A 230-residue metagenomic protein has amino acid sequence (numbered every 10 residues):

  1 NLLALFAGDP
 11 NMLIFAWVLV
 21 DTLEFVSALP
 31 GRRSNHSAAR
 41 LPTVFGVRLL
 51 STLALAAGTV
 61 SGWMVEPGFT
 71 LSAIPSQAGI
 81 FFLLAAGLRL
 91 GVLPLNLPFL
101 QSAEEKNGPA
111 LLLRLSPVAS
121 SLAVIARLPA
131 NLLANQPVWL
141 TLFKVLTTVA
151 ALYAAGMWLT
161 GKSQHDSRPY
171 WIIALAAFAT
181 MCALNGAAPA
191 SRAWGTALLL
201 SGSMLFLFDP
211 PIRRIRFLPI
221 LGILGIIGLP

Functional and structural regions predicted by a protein language model:
N1-Q77, G87-V92, M157-P219: Alpha-helical multi-pass transmembrane bundles of energy-transducing inner-membrane proteins
L5, S72-A78, L100-G108, V124-Q136 (+2 more regions): Short juxtamembrane and helix-loop transition motifs at transmembrane-helix boundaries in membrane proteins
T22, A119, V145-L152, L198-S203: Alpha-helical transmembrane segments of multi-pass membrane proteins
V47, F81, F143-L146, L218: Physicochemical signature of membrane-embedded alpha-helices that form the seven-helix bundle of GPCRs, emphasizing
L50, L83, I125, L152 (+1 more regions): Hydrophobic residues within the alpha-helical transmembrane core of Major Facilitator Superfamily
F81-F143, D166-Y170: Short helix-boundary/re-entrant hairpin motifs in multi-pass inner-membrane proteins
A134-W139, A190-A197, P230: Transmembrane helix-loop boundary segments of multi-pass membrane transporters
A154, W158, G222-L229: Transmembrane alpha-helix interface/packing and boundary motifs in multi-pass membrane proteins, characterized by
